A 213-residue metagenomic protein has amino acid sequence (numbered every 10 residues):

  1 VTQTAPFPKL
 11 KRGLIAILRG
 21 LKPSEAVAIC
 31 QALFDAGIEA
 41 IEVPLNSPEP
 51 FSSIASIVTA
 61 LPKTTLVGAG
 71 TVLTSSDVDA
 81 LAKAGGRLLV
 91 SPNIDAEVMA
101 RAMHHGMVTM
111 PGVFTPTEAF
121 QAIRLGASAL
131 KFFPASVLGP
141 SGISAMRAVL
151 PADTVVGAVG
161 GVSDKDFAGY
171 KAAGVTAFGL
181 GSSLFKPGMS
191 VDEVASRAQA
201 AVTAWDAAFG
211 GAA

Functional and structural regions predicted by a protein language model:
V1-R87, I94, H104, D164-K165 (+2 more regions): Conserved N-terminal beta1-alpha1 strand-loop-helix module at the mouth
E49, T64, L73-D77, A82-A172 (+3 more regions): Conserved anion-binding
